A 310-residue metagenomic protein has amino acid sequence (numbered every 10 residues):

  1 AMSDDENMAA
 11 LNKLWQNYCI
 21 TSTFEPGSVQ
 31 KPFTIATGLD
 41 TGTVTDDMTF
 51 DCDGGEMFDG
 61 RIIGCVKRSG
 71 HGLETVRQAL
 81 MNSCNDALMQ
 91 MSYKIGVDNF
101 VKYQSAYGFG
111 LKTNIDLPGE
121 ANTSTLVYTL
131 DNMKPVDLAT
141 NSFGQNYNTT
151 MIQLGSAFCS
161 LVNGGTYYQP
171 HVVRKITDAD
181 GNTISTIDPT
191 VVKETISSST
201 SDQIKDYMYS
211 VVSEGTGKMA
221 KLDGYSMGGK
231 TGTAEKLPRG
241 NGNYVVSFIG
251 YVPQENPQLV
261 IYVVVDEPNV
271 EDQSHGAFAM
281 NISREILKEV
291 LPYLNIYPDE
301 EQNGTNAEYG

Functional and structural regions predicted by a protein language model:
A1-S28, F33-V265, H275, I296 (+1 more regions): Beta-lactam-recognizing serine transpeptidase/beta-lactamase-like catalytic domain environment
L154, H275-K288: Short, charged, low-complexity patches
V270-E271: Short beta-strands and strand-coil junctions in structured, solvent-facing domains, enriched
E289-D299: Flexible helix-coil linker/hinge segments at domain or subdomain boundaries
